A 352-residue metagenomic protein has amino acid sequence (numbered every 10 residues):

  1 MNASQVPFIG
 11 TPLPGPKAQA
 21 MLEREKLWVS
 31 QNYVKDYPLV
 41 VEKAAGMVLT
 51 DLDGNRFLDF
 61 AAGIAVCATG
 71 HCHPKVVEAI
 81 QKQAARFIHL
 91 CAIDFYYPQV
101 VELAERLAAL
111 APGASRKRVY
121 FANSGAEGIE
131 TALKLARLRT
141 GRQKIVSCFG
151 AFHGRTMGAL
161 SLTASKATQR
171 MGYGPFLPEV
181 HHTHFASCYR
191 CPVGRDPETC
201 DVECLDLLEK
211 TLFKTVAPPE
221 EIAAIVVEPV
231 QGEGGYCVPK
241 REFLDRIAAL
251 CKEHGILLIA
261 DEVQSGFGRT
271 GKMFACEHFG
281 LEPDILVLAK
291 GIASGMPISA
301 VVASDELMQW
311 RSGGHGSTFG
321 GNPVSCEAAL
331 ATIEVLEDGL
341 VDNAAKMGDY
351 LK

Functional and structural regions predicted by a protein language model:
M1-K352: Conserved N-terminal phosphate-binding loop of PLP-dependent enzymes in the Aspartate aminotransferase
